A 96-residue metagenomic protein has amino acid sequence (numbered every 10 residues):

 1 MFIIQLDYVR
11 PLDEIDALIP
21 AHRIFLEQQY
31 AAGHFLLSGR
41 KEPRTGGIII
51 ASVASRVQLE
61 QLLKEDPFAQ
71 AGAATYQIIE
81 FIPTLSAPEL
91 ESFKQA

Functional and structural regions predicted by a protein language model:
M1-A96: Conserved, structured core segments of small domains
